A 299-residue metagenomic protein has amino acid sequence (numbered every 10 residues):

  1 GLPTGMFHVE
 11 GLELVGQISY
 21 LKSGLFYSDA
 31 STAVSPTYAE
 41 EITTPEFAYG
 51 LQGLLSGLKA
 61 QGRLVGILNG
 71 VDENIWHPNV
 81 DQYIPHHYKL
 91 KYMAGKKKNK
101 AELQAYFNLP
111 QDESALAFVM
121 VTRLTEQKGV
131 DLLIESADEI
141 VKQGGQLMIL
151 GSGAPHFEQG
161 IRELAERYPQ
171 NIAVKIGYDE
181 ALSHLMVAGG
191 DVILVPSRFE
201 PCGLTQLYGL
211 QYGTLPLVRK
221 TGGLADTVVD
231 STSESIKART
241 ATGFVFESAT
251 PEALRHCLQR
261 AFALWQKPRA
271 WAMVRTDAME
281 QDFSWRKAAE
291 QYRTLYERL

Functional and structural regions predicted by a protein language model:
G1-L299: Catalytic cores of nucleotide-sugar-dependent glycosyltransferases that transfer UDP/GDP/TDP-activated
